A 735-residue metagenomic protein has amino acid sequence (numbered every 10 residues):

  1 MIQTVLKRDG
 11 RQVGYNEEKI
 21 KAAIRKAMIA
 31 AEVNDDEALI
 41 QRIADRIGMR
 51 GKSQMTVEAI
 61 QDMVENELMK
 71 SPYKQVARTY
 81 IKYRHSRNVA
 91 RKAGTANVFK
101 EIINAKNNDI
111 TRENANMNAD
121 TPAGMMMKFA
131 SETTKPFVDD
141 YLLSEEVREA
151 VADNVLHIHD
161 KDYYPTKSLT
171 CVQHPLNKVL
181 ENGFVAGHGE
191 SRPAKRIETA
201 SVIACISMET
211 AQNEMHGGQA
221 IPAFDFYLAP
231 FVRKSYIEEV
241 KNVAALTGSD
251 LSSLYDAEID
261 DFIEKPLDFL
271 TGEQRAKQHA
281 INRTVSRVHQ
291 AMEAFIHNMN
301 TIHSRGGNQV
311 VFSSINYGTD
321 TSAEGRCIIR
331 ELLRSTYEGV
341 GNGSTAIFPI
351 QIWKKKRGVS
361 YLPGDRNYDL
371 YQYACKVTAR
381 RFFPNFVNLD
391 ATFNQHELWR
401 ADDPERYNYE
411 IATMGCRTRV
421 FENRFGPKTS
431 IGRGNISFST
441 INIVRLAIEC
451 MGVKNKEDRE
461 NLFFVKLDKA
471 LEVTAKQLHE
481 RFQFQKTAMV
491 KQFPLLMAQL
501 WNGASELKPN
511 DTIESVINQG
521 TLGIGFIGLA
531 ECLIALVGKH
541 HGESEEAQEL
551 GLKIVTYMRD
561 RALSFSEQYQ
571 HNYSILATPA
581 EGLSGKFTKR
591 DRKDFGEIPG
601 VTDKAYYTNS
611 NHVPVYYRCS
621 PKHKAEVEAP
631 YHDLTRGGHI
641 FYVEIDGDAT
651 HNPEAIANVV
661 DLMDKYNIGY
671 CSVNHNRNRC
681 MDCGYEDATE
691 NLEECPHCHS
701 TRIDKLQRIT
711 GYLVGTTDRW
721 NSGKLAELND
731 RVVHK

Functional and structural regions predicted by a protein language model:
M1-A105, D109, A726-V732: Charged, amphipathic alpha-helical regulatory modules used for macromolecular assembly or allosteric control
Q3, D45-G51, S313-N316, E531-L533 (+2 more regions): Short, hydrophobic beta-strand segments
V89, V98-N518, K539-H540, S544-D704: Conserved catalytic cores of very large enzyme subunits
S286-Q290, I296, A535, N721-L728: Metallocofactor- and cofactor-centric catalytic cores in central/energy metabolism, strongly enriched
L522-A535, T556: Contiguous, well-ordered alpha-helical segments that form the cores/surfaces of helical PPI scaffolds
L692, P696-K735: Long insertion/accessory domains within large nucleic-acid-processing enzymes
